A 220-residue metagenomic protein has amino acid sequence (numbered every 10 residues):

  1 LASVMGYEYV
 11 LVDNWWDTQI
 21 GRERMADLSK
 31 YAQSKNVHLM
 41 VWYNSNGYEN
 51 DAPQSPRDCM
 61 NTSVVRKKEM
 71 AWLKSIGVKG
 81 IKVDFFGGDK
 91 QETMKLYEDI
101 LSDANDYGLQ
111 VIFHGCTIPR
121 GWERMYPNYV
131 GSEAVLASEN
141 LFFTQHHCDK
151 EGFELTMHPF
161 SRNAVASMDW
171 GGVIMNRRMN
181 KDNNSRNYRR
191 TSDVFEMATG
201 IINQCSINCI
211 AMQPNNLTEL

Functional and structural regions predicted by a protein language model:
L1-Y9, D13: An acidic-aromatic substrate-binding cleft motif
A2, V111, I202: Hydrophobic, well-ordered secondary-structure elements that form the walls of internal hydrophobic environments
L11-Y188: Aromatic- and carboxylate-enriched substrate-binding clefts and catalytic-loop regions of carbohydrate-active enzymes
R178-L220: Glycine-rich, aromatic-lined ligand/substrate-binding cores of catalytic and carbohydrate-binding domains
